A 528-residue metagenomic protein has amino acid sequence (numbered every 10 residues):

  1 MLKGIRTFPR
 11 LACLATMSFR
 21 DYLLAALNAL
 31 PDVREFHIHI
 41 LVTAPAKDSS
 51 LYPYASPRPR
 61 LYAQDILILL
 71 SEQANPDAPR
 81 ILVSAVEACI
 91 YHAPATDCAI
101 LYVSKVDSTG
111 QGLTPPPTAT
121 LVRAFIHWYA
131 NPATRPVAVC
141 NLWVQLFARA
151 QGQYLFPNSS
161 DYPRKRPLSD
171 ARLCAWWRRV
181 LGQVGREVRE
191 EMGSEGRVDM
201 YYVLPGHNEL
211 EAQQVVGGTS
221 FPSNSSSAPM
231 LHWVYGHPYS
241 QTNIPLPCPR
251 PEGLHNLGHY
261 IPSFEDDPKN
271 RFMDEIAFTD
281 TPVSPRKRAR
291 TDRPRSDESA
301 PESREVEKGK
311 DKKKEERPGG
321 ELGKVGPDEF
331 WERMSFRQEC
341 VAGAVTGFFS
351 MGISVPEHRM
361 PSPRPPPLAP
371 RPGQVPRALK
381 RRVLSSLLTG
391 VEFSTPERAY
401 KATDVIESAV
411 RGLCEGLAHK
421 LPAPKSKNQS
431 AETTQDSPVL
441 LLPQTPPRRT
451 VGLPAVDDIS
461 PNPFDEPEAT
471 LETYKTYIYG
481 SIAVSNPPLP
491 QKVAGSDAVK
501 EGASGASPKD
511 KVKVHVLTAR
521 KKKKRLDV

Functional and structural regions predicted by a protein language model:
L2-C89, S296-S303, E307, G416 (+1 more regions): Long, compositionally biased low-complexity regions that are usually intrinsically disordered and enriched
C89-G502: Extended amphipathic alpha-helical regions
